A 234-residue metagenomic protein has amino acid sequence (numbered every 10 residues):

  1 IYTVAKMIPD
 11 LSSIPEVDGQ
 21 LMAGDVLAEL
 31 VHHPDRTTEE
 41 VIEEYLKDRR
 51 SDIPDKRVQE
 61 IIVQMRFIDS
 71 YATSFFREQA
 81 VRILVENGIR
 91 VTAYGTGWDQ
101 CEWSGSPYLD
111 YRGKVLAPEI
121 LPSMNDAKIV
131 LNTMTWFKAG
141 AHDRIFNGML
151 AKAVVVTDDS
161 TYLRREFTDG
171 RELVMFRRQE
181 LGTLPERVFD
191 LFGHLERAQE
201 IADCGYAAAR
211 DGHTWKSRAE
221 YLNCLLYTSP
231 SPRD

Functional and structural regions predicted by a protein language model:
I1-K138, H142, S160-L163: Nucleotide-sugar donor-binding catalytic core of glycosyltransferases
T96, W103-L226: Catalytic binding pocket for nucleotide-activated donors in carbohydrate/polymer assembly enzymes
Y227-D234: Conserved small/polar residues in nucleotide/adenosyl-binding loops
